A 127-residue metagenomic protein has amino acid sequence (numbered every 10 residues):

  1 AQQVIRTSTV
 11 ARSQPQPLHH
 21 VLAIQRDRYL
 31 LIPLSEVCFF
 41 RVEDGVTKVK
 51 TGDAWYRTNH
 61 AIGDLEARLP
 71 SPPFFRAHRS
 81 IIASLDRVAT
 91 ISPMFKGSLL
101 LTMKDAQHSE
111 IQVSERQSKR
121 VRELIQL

Functional and structural regions predicted by a protein language model:
A1-Q112: Conserved binding/recognition cores within well-folded domains
R122-L124: C-terminal effector-binding regulatory domain of bacterial HTH transcription factors
